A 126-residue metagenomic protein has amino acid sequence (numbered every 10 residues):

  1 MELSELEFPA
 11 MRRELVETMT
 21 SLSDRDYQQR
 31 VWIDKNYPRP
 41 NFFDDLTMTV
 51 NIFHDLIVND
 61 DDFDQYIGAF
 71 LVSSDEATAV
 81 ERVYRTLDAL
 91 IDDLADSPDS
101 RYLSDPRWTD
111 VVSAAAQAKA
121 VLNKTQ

Functional and structural regions predicted by a protein language model:
M1, A114, A118, T125: Short, well-ordered, aromatic-rich surface patches in folded extracellular/luminal domains
M1-H54: Short terminal alpha-helical segments
T18-T20, T47-T49, T78, T86 (+2 more regions): Residue-identity detector for threonine
M19, S23-D26, Y84-I91, K119-N123: A structural signal for well-ordered alpha-helices, especially hydrophobic packing surfaces of coiled-coils
Q28-Q29, Q65, Q117, Q126: Residue-identity detector for glutamine
H54-S113, Q117: Amphipathic protein-protein interaction modules
A95, N123-Q126: Structured alpha-helical bundle/scaffold domains in large eukaryotic membrane-trafficking regulators
